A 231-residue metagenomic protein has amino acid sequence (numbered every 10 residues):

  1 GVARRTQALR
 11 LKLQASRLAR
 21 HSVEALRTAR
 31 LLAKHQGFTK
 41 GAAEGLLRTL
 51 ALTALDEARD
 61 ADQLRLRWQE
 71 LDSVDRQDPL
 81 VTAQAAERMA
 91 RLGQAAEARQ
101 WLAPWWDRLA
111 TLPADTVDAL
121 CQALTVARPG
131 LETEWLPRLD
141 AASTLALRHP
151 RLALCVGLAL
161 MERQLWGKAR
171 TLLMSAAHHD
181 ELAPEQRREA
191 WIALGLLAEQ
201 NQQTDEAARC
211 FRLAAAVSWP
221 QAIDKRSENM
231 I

Functional and structural regions predicted by a protein language model:
G1, S22-H35, R59-S73, A95-R108 (+3 more regions): Alpha-helical repeat scaffolds
G1, S73-V74, L112, T144-L145 (+2 more regions): Structural signature of alpha-solenoid helical repeat scaffolds
L11, G45-T49, Q84, A119-A123 (+2 more regions): "A position-specific structural signal for the A-helix of alpha-solenoid helical repeats
L11-A15, T53-A54, R88, Q122-A127 (+2 more regions): Residue-level signature for tetratricopeptide repeat
L47-L55, W106-P184: Alpha-helical adaptor scaffolds
T171-S175, D180-I231: C-terminal non-catalytic interaction modules
